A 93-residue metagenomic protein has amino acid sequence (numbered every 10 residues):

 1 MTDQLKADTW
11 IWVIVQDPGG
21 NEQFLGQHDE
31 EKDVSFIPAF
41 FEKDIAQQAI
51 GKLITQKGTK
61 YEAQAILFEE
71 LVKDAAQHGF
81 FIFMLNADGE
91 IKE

Functional and structural regions predicted by a protein language model:
M1-E93: Conserved NAD+-utilizing ADP-ribose enzyme module
